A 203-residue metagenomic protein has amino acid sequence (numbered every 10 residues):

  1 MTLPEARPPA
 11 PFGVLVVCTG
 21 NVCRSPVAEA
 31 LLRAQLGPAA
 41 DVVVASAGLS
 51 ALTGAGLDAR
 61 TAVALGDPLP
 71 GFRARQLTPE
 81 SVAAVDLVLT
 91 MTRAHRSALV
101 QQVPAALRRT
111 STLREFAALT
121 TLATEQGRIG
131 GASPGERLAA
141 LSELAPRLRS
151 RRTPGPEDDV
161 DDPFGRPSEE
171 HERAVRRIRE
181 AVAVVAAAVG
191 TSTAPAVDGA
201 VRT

Functional and structural regions predicted by a protein language model:
T2-A6, V100-T203: Phosphate-binding/catalytic loops
T2-L87, R93-R108, A183, A187-T193 (+1 more regions): Conserved active-site segments centered on acidic
T92-R93, R114: Short secondary-structure boundary segments
